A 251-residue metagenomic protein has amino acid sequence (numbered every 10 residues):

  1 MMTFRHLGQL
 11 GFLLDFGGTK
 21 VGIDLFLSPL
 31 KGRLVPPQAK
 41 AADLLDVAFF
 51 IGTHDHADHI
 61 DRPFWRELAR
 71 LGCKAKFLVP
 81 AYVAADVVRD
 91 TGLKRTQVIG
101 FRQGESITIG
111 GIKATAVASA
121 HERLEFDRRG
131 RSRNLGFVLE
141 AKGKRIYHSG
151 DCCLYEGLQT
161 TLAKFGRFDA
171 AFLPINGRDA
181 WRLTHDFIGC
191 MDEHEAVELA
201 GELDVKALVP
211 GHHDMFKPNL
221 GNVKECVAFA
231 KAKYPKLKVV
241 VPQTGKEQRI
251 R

Functional and structural regions predicted by a protein language model:
L7-F16, S106-D169, F187, M191: Catalytic core of the metallo-beta-lactamase
L13, P29-L30, H56-I60, A84-V87 (+6 more regions): Active-site environment of divalent metal-dependent phosphoester hydrolases
L14, D24, H54, D61 (+5 more regions): Divalent metal-coordination and catalytic microenvironments
F16-R70, L124, R128, L154-G166: Pre-active-site segment of Zn-dependent metallo-hydrolases
T19-V21, F49, K76, I112 (+3 more regions): Structural motif
A39-I107, T115: Active-site HxH/HxHxD metal-binding segment of metal-dependent hydrolases
K76-L78, Y82, E156-K246: Cap/insert and terminal regions of metallo-dependent hydrolase folds
V79-K144, A228-R251: Metallo-beta-lactamase
